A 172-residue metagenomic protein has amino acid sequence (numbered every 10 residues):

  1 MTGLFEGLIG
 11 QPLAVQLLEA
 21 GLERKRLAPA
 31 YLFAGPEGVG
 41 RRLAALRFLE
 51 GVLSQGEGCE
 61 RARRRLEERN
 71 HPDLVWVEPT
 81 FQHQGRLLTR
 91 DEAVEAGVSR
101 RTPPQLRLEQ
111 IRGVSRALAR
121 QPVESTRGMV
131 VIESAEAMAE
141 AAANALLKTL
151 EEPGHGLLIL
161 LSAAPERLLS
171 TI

Functional and structural regions predicted by a protein language model:
M1-A141: Clamp-loader machinery-focused feature within the broader ASCE/P-loop NTPase space
E68-N70, P153, I172: Short, structurally constrained coil/turn elements that cap an alpha-helix or connect an alpha-helix to the following
L118-A119, N144-L160: Conserved catalytic/switch belt of AAA+ P-loop NTPases
V123, P165-E166: Negatively charged, flexible loop motifs adjacent to catalytic sites in prokaryotic signal transduction proteins
E133-S134, L160-P165: A short beta-strand-to-loop transition that corresponds to the Sensor-1 phosphate-sensing loop of AAA+ P-loop ATPases
M138-A139, P153, L168: Catalytic P-loop NTPase motifs of RecA-like helicase/translocase cores
L147-L150, E166-I172: Short regulatory helix/loop adjacent to the ATP-binding pocket of P-loop NTPases
